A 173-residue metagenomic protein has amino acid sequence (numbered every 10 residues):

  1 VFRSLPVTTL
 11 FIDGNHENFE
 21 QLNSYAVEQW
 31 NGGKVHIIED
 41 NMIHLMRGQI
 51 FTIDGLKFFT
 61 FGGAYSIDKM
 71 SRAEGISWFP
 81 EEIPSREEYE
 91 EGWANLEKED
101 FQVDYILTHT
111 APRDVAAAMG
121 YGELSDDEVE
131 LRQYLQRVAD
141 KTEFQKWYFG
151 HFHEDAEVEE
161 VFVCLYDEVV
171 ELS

Functional and structural regions predicted by a protein language model:
V1-S4, D104-F152: Cap/insert and terminal regions of metallo-dependent hydrolase folds
V1-T52, L131-R132, D140-K141, Y166-D167: Core catalytic region of metal-dependent phosphoesterases/phosphodiesterases, especially metallo-beta-lactamase-like
I12-N15, R47, F61, T108-H109 (+1 more regions): Short His-Asn-centered micro-motif
N15-Q21, F51, S66-K69, P112-A116 (+1 more regions): Active-site environment of divalent metal-dependent phosphoester hydrolases
S24-E28, A73-G75, G120-E123, V161-C164: Short, glycine/charged-enriched secondary-structure capping and boundary segments
G33, D40, I53-V129: Active-site-proximal loop/helix segment associated with metal-binding centers of metalloenzymes
T52-D54, D126, Q136-K141, F152-S173: Binuclear metal-dependent phosphoesterase catalytic core
